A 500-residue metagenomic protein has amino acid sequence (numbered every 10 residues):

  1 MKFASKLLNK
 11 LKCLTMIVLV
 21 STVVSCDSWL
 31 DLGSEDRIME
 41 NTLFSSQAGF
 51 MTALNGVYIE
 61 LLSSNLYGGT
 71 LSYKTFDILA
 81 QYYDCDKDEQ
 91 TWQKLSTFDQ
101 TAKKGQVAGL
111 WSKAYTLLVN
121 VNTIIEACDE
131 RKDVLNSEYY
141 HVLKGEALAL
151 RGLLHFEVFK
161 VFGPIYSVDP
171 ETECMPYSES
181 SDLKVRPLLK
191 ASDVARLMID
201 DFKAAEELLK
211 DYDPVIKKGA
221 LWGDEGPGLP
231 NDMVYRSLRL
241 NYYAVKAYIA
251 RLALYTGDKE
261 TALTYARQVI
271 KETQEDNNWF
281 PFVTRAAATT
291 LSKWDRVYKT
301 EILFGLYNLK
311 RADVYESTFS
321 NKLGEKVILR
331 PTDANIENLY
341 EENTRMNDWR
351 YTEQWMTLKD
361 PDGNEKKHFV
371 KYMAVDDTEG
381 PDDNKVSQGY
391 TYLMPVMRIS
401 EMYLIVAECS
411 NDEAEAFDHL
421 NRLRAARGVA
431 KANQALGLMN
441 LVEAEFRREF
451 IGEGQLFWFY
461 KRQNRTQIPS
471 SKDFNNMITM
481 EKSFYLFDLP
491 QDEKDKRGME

Functional and structural regions predicted by a protein language model:
M1-E35: Bacterial Sec-dependent N-terminal signal peptides
C26-T75, D99, N308, I468-E500: Membrane-proximal, proline-rich intrinsically disordered regions
M51, Q90-F162, K184-D193, F202 (+5 more regions): Conserved, well-structured interaction surfaces
T70-Y83, P164-E171, V215-S317: Short, surface-exposed recognition loops and adjoining beta-strand edges that mediate ligand/DNA contacts, enriched
Q268-E415, N464-E500: Elongated scaffold/linker segments in the mid-to-C-terminal portions of large proteins
